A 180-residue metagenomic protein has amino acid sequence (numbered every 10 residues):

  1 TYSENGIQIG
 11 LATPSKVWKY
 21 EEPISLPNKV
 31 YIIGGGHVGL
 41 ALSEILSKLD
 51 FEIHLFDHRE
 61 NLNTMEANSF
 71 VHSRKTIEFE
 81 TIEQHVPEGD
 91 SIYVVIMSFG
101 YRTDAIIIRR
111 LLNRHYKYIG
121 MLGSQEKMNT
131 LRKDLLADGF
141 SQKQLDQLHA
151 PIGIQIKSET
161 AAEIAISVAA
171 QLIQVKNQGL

Functional and structural regions predicted by a protein language model:
T1-H58, M65-N68, G89-I92, K133-L136 (+1 more regions): Segments forming oxygen-rich coordination pockets for charged ligands
G39-L40, T103-A105, M128: Short, well-ordered alpha-helical microsegments
S43-E44, A105, R109: Alpha-helical segments flanking ligand/cofactor-binding loops in enzyme cores
F56, Y93, S98-F99, R109-D134: ADP-ribose/adenylate-binding Rossmann-like module
S69-V71, R114-H115: Short, structured coil segments at secondary-structure junctions
H72-E78: Conserved SAM-binding strand-loop segment of SAM-dependent methyltransferases
F79-D90: Short amphipathic alpha-helix with an adjacent loop that forms part of the alpha/beta core around
L122-L180: Adenosine-phosphate binding glycine-rich loop
